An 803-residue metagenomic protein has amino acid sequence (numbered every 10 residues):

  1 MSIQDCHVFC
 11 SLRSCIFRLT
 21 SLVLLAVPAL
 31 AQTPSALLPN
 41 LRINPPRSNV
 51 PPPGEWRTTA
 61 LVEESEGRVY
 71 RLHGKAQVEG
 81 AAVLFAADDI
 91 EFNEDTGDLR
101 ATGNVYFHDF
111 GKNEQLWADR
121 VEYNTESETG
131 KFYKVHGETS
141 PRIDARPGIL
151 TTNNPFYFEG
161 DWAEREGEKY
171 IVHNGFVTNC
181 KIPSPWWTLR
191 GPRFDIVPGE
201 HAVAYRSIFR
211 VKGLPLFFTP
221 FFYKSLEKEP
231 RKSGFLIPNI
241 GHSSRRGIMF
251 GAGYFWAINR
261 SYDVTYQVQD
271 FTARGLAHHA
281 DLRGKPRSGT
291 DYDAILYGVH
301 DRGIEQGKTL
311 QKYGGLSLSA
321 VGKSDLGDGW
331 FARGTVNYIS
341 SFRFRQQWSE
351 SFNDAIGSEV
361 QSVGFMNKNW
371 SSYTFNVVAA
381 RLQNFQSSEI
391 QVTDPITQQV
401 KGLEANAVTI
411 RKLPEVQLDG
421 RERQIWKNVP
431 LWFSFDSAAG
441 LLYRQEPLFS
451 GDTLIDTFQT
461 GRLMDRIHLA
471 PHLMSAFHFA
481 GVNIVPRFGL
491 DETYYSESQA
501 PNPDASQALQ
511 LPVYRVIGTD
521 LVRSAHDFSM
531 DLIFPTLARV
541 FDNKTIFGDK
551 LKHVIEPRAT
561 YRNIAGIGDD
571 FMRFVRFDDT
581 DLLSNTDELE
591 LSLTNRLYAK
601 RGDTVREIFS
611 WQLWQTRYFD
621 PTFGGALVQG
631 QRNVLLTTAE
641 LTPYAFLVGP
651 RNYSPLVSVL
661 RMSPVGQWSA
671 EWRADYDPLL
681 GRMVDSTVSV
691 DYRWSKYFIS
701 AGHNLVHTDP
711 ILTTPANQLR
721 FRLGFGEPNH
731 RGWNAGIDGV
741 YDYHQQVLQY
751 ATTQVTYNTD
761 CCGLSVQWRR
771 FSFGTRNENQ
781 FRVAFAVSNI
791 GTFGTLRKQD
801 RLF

Functional and structural regions predicted by a protein language model:
M1-C15: N-terminal secretory signal peptides that target proteins for export/translocation
D5, Q32-A36, E63, G247 (+1 more regions): Immediate N-terminus of the mature polypeptide
C6-F9, L24, P34, A280 (+1 more regions): Compositionally biased, intrinsically disordered low-complexity segments enriched in polar/proline residues
C6-V8, L41, L532, I790: Short linear motifs in intrinsically disordered/low-complexity regions
S11, I16-P28: Bacterial N-terminal signal peptides
S14-I16, L30, A36, F222 (+2 more regions): Intrinsically disordered, low-complexity segments enriched in proline/serine/threonine
T33-T178: Charged (often Lys/Glu-rich) extended helix/loop segments that serve as interaction or gating elements
N113-E114, R120-T178, I182-T188, P192 (+3 more regions): Outer-membrane beta-barrel proteins and related beta-barrel translocases across Gram-negative bacteria
